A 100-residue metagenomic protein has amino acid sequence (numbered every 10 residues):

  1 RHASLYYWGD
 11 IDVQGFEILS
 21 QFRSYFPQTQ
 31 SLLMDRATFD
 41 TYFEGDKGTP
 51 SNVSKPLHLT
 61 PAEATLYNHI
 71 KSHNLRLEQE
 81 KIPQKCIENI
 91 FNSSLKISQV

Functional and structural regions predicted by a protein language model:
R1-L95: Catalytic core segments in nucleotide and nucleic-acid processing enzymes
